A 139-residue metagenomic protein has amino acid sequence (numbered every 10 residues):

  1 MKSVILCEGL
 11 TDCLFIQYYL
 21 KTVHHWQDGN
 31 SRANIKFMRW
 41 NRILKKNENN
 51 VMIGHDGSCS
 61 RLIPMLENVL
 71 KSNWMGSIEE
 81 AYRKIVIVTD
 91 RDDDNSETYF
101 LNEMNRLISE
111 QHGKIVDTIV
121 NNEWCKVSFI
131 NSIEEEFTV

Functional and structural regions predicted by a protein language model:
M1-V139: Acidic, divalent-metal-binding catalytic cores of TOPRIM and closely related two-metal-ion phosphodiester/pyrophosphate
